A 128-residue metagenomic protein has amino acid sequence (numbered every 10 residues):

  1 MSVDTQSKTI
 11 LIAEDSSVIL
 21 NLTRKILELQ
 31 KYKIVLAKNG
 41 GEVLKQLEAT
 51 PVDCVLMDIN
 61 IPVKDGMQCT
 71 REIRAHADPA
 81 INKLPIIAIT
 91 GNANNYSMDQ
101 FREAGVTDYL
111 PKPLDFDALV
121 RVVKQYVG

Functional and structural regions predicted by a protein language model:
E14: Conserved acidic carboxylate
N21-L29: Charged docking surfaces used in two-component/phosphorelay signaling
K31-K38, K45-Q46, L110: Short hydrophobic/Thr-rich beta-strand motif most characteristic of the beta2 strand and flanking loop of CheY-like
N39, D65-E72: Acidic catalytic/metal-coordinating carboxylates
P51-L56, I61: Active-site beta3 strand of CheY-like receiver
P62-D65, N94, P113: The feature encodes the CheY-like receiver
L114-V123: C-terminal output helix
